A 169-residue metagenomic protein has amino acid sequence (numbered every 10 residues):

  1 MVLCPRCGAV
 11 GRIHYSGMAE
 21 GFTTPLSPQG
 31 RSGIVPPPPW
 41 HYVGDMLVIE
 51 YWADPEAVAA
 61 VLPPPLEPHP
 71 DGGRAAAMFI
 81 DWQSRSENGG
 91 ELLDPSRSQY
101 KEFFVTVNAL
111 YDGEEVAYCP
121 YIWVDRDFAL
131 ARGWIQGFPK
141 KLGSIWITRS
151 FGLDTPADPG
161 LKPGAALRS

Functional and structural regions predicted by a protein language model:
V2: Cys/His-enriched microdomains
P5: Cys/His/Pro-rich metal-binding microdomains
G8: Cys/His-coordinated zinc-binding microdomains
G11-N88, R97-Q99: Hydrophobic, proline/glycine-rich low-complexity stretches
L62-P64, G90-L92, A131-G137: Surface-exposed beta-strand edges and their flanking turn/coil or helix-capping segments
A75-V124: Extended, compositionally biased
E114-S169: Internal, well-folded beta-alpha domain core
